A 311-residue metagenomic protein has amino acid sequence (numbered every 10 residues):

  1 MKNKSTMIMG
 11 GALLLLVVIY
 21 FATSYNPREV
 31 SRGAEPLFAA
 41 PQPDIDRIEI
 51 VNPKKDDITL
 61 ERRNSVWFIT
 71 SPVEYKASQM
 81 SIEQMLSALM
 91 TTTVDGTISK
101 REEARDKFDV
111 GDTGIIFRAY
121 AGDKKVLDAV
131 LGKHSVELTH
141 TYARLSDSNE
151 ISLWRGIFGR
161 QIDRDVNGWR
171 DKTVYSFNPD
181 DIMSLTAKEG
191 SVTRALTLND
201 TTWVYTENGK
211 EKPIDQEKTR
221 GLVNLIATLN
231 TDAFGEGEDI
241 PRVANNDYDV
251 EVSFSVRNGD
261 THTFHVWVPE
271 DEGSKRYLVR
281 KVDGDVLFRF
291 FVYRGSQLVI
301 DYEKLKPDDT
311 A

Functional and structural regions predicted by a protein language model:
M1-A311: A short-motif feature that recognizes glycine-rich, charge-decorated loops that bind or process nucleotide phosphates
